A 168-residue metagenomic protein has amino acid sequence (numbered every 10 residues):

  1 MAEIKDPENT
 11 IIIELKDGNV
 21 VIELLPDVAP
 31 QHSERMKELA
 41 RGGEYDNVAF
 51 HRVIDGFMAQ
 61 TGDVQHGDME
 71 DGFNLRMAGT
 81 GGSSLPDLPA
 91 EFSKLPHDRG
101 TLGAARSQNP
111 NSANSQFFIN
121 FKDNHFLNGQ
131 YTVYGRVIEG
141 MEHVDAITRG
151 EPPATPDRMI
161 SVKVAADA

Functional and structural regions predicted by a protein language model:
M1-A168: Cyclophilin-like peptidyl-prolyl cis-trans isomerases
